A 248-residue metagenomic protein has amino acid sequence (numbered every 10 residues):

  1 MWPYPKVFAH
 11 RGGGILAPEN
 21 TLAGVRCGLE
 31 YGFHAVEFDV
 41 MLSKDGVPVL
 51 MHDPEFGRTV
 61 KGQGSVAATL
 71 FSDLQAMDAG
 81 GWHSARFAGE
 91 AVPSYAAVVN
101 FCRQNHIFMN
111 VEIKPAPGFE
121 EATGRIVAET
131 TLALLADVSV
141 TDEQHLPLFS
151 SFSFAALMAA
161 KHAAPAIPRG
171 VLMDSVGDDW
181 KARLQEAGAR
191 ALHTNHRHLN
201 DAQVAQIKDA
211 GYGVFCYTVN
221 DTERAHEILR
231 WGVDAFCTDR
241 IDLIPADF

Functional and structural regions predicted by a protein language model:
M1-F248: Phosphate-group recognition and catalysis centered on beta-loop-alpha active-site segments
